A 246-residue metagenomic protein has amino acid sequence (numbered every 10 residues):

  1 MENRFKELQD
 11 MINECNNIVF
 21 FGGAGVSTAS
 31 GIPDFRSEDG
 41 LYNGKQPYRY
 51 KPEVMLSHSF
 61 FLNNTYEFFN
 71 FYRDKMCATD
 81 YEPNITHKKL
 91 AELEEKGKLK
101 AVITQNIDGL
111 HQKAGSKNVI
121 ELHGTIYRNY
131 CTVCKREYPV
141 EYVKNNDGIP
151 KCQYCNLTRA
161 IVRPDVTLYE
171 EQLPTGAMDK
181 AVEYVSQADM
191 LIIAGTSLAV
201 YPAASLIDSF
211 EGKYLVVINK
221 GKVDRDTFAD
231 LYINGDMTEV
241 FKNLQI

Functional and structural regions predicted by a protein language model:
M1-I246: Conserved catalytic core of sirtuin-type NAD+-dependent deacylases
